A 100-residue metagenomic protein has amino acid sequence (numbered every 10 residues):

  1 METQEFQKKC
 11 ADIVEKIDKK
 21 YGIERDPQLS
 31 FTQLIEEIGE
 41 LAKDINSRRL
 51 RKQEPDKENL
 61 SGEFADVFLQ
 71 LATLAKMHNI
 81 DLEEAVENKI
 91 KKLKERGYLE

Functional and structural regions predicted by a protein language model:
M1-F64, F68-E100: Flexible "arm" and connector segments at domain edges
